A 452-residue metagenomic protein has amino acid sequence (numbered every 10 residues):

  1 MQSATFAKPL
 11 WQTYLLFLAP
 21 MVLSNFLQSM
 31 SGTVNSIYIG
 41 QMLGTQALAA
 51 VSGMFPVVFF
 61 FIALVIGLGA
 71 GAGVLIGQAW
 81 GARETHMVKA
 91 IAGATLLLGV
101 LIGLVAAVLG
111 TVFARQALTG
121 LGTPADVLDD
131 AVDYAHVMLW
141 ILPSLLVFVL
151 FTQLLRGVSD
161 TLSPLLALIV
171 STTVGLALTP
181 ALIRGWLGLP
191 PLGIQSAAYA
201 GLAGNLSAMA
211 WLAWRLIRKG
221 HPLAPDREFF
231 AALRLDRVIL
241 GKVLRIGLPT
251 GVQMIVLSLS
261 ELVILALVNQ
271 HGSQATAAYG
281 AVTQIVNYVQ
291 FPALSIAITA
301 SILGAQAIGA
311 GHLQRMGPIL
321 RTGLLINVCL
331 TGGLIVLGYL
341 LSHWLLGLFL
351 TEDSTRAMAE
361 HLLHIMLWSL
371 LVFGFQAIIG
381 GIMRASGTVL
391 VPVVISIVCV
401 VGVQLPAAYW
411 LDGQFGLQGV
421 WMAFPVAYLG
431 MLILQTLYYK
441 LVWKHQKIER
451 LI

Functional and structural regions predicted by a protein language model:
M1-L18, I76-P143, V174, A181 (+3 more regions): Short alpha-helical transmembrane segments in multi-pass integral membrane proteins
T5-L43, P56-G71, L75, V100-A107 (+5 more regions): N-terminal transmembrane alpha-helices
L16-N35, V137, F148, S171 (+5 more regions): Transmembrane helical elements of multi-pass membrane transporters/channels
M21, N25, I37, V74 (+14 more regions): Transmembrane alpha-helix boundary and packing residues in multipass membrane permease domains and related
M30-A49, L118-A125, A181-L192, I255-Y288 (+3 more regions): Helix-terminus/linker motif at the lipid-water interface of multi-pass membrane proteins
L48-V108, L145-P164, A278-S342, F373-G387 (+1 more regions): Small-residue-rich hydrophobic transmembrane alpha-helices
G69, M138-G157, P164-T172, A197-A213 (+5 more regions): Short runs within selected transmembrane alpha-helices of multi-pass transporters and secretion channels
